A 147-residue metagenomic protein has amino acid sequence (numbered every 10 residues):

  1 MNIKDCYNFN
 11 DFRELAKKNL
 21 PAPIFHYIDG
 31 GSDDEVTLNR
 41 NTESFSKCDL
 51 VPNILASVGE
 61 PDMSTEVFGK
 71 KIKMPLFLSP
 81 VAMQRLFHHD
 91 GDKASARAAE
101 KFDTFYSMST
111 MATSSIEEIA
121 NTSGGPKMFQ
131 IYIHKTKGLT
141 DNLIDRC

Functional and structural regions predicted by a protein language model:
M1-I72: An N-cap/entry alpha-helix motif that binds or orients negatively charged groups
P21, L78, A99: Conserved, mostly hydrophobic/aromatic
S64, S79-P80, A112: Active-site microenvironments in enzyme catalytic cores
M74, S95-T104: A short, Lys/Arg-enriched amphipathic alpha-helix followed by its capping loop at the start of a domain
L76-S79, T104-M108, K127-I131: Hydrophobic faces of well-ordered beta-strands that scaffold small-molecule active sites in alpha/beta enzyme cores
V81-H89: N-terminal binding-site loop/beta-alpha segment at the start of enzyme catalytic domains that lines or forms
H88-D90, M108-P126, I133-N142: Active-site-adjacent beta->alpha loops and helix N-cap segments on the catalytic face of soluble alpha/beta enzymes
